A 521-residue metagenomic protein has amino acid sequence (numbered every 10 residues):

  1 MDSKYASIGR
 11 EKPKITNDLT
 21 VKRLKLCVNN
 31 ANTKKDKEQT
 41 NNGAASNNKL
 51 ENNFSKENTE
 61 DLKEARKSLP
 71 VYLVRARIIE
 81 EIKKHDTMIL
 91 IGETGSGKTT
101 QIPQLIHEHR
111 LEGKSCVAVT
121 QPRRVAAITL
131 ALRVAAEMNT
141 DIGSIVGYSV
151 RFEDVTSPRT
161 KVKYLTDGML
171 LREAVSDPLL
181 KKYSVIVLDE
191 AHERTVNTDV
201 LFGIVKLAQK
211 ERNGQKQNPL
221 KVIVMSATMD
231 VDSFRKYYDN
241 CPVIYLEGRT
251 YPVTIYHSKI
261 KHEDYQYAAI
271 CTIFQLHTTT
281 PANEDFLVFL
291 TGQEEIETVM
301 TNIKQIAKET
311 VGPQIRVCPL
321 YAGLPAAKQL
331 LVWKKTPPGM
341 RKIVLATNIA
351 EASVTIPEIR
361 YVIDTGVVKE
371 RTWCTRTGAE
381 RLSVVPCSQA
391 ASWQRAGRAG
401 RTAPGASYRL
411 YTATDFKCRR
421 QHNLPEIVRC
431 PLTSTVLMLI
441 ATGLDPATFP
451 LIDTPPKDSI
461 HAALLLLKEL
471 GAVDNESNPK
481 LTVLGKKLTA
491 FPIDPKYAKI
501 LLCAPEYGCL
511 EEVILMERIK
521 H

Functional and structural regions predicted by a protein language model:
M1-I500, A504-Y507: P-loop NTPase motor module signature
L510-H521: C-terminal helical accessory/scaffold domains
